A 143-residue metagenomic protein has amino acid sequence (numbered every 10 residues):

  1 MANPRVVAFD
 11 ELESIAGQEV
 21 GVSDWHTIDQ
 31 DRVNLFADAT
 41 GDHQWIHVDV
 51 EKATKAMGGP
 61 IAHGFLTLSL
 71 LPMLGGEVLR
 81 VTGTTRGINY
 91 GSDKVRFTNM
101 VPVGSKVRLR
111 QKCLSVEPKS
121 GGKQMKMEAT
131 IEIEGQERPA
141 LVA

Functional and structural regions predicted by a protein language model:
M1-S14, V101-A143: HotDog/MaoC-like acyl-thioester-processing domains
A2-N89: Hot-dog-fold acyl-thioester-processing enzymes
V22, G91, L141-A143: A generic structural signal for well-ordered coil/turn residues at beta-strand boundaries that shape enzyme active-site
S92-F97: Short alpha-helix capping/helix-loop boundary micro-motifs
